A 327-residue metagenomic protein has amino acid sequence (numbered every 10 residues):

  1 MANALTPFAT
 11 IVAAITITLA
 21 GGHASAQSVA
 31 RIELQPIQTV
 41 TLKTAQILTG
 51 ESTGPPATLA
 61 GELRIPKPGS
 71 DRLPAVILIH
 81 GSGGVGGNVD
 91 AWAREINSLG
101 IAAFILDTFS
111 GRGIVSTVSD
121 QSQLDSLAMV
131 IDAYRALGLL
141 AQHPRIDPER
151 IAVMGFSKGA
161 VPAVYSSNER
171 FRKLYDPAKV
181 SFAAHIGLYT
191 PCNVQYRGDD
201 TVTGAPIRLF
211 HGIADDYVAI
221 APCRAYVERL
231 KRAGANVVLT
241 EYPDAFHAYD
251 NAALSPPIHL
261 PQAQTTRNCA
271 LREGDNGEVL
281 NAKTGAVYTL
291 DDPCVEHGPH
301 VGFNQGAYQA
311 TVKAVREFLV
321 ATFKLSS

Functional and structural regions predicted by a protein language model:
M1-I11: Bacterial N-terminal signal peptides that target proteins for export
A9-A20: Bacterial N-terminal signal peptides
Q27-D71: N-terminal cap/lid segment of alpha/beta-hydrolase-fold proteins
I47-E62, R72-Q142, D275, L290-H300: Serine-hydrolase catalytic machinery in alpha/beta-hydrolase-like enzymes
D125-T203, A214-Y217, A221: Primarily recognizes the serine-hydrolase "nucleophile elbow" in alpha/beta-hydrolase and SGNH/GDSL folds
G204-H211, D215, V238-T240: Catalytic His-Asp charge-relay segment
A219-R229, L254: Short alpha-helix in the alpha/beta-hydrolase fold that links the catalytic acid
N236-S327: C-terminal catalytic histidine-bearing segment of alpha/beta-hydrolase fold enzymes
